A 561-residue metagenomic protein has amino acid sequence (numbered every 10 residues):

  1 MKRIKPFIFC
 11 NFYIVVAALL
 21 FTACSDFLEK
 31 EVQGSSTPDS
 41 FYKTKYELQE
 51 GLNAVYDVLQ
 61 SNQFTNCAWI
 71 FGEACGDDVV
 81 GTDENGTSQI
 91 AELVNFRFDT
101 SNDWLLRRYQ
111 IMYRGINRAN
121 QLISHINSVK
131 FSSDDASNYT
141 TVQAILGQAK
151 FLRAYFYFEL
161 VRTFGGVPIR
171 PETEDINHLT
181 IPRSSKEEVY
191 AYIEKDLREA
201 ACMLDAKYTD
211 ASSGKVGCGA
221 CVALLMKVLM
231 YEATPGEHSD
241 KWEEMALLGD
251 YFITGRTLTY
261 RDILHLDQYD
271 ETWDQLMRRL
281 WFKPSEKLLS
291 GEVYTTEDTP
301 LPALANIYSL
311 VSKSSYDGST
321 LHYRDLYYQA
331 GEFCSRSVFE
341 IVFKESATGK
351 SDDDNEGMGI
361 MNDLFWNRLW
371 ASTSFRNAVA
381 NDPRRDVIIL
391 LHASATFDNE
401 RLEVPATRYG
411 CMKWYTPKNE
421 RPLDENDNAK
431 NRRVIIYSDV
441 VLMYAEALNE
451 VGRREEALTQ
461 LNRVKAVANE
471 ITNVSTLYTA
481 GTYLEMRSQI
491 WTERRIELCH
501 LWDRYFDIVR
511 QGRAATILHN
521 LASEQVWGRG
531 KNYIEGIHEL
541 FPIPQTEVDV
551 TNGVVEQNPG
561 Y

Functional and structural regions predicted by a protein language model:
K2, C24-G76, V94, L106 (+4 more regions): Acidic, glycine-rich segments characteristic of secretory precursors and extracytoplasmic regions
K2-T22: Sec-dependent bacterial lipoprotein signal peptides
Y46-E47, L52, Y56, Q63 (+4 more regions): Elongated scaffold/linker segments in the mid-to-C-terminal portions of large proteins
Q49-Q63, N85-F164, T180, S184-E188 (+5 more regions): Conserved, well-structured interaction surfaces
